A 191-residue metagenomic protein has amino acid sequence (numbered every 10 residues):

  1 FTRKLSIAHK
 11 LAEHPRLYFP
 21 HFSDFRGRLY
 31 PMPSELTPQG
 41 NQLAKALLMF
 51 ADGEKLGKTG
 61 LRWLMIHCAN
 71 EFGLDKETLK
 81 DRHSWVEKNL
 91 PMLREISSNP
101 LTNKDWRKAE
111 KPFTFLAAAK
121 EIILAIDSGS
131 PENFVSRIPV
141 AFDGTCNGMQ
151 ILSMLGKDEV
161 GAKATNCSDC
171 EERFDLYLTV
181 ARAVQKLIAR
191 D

Functional and structural regions predicted by a protein language model:
T2-R26: Short acidic, Pro/Gly- and aromatic-enriched capping/linker segments at domain boundaries
L17-P20, L29-P31, E35, Q42: Amphipathic interfacial helices
P20-F22, R28-Y30, R137-A141: Beta-sheet entry/capping signal
S23-L29, M65-N70: A glycine-rich phosphate-binding loop feature that marks nucleotide/adenosyl-phosphate handling sites
E35-N41, K45-D191: Function-dense linear segments that define catalytic or interfacial modules in macromolecule-processing proteins
